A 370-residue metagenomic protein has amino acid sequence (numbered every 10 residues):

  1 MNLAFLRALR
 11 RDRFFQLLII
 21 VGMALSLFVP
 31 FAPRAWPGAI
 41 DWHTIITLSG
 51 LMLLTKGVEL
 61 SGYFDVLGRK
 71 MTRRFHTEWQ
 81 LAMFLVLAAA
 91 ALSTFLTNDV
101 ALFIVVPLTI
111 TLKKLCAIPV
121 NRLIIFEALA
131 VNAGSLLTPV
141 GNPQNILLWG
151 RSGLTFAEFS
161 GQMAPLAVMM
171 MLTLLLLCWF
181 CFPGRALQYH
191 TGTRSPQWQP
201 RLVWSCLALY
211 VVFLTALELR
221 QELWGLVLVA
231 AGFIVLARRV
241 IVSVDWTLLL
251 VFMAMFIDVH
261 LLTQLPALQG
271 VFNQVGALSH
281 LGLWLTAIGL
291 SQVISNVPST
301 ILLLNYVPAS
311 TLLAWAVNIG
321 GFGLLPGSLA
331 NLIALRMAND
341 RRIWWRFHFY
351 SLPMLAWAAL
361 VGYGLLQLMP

Functional and structural regions predicted by a protein language model:
M1-I19, T77-E78, Q197-S205: N-terminal membrane topogenic signal
N2-A4, L172-A231: Long, contiguous bundles of hydrophobic transmembrane helices that form the permeation core of multi-pass
L6-F14, R34-T44, L154-L166, S195-Q199 (+4 more regions): Interfacial loop-to-helix junctions that mark the boundaries of transmembrane helices in multi-pass membrane
A39, K56, S61, G68-K70 (+1 more regions): Transmembrane helical segments that form the transport core of multi-pass membrane transport proteins
W42-T44, R73-F84, L115-L123, P200-W204 (+2 more regions): Membrane-interfacial loop-to-helix junctions in multi-pass transporters
K56-G62, L92-I104, G134-N142, L262-Q264 (+2 more regions): Short helix-coil transition sites and intra-membrane helix breaks within transmembrane domains of multi-pass
L85-L87, A91-L136, I301-W315, I343-W344: Hydrophobic transmembrane alpha-helices that form the pore/transport pathway of multi-pass ion and small-solute
S160-M171, L175, L285-P370: C-terminal transmembrane helix pair
